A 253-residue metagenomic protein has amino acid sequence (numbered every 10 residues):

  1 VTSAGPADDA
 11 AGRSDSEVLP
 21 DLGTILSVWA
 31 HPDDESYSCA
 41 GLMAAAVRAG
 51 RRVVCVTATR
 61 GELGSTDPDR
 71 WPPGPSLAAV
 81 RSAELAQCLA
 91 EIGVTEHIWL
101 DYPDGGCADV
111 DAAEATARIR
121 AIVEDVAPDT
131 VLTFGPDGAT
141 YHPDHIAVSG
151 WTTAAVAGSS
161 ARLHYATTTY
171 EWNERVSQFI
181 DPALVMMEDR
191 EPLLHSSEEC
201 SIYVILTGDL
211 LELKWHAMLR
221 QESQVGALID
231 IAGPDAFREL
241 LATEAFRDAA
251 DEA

Functional and structural regions predicted by a protein language model:
V1-A127, A154, D248: Active-site rim/loop-helix segments in enzyme catalytic domains that contact anionic ligands
V1-L26, G105, D109-A253: Metal-dependent de-N-acetylase/amidase catalytic core
